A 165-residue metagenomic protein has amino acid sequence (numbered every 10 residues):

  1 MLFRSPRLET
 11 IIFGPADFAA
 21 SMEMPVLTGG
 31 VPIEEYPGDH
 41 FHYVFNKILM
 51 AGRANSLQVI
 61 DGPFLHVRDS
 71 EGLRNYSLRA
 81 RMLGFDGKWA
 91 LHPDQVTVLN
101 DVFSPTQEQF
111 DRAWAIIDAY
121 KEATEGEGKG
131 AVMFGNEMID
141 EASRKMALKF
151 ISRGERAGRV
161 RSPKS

Functional and structural regions predicted by a protein language model:
M1-S165: Expand to "…catalyze enediolate/carbanion chemistry for C-C bond making/breaking, isomerization, decarboxylation
